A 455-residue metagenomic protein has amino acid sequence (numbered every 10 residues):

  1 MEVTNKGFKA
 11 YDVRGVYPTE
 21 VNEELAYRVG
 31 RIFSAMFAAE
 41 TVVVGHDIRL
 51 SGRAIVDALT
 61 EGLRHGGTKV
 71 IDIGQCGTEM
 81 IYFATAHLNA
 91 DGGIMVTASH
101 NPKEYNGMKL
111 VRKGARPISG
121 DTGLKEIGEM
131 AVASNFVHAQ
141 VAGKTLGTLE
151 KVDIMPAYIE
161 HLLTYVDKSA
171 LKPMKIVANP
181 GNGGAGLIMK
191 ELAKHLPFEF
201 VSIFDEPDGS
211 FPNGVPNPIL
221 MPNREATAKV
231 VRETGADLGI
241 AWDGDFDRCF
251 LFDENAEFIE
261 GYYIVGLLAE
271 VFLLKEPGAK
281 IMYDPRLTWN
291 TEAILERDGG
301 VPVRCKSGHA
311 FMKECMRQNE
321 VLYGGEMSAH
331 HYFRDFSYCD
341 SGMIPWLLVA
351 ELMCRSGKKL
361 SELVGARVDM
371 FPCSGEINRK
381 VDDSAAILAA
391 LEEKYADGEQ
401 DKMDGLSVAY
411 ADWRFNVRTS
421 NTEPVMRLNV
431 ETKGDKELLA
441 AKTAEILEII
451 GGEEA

Functional and structural regions predicted by a protein language model:
M1-E61, H65-G67, G147-M174: An N-terminal, well-structured beta->alpha segment
T41-D47, I71, K175-V177, A279-Y283 (+1 more regions): Short glycine-rich phosphate-binding loop at a beta-alpha junction
V42-N106, L192-F252: N-terminal small/polar loop signature for handling phosphorylated ligands or for N-terminal nucleophile
E104-G128, F252-L267, F336-L347, M353: A short, gly/pro- and small-residue-rich
N106-T234: Gly/Ser/Thr-enriched, mixed-charge loops and adjacent short helices that form phosphate/oxyanion-binding elements
L124-E160, T164, E254-M327, H331-F333: Proline/glycine-rich low-complexity loops and linkers
L274-A455: Phosphate-binding and adjacent anionic-ligand microenvironments
